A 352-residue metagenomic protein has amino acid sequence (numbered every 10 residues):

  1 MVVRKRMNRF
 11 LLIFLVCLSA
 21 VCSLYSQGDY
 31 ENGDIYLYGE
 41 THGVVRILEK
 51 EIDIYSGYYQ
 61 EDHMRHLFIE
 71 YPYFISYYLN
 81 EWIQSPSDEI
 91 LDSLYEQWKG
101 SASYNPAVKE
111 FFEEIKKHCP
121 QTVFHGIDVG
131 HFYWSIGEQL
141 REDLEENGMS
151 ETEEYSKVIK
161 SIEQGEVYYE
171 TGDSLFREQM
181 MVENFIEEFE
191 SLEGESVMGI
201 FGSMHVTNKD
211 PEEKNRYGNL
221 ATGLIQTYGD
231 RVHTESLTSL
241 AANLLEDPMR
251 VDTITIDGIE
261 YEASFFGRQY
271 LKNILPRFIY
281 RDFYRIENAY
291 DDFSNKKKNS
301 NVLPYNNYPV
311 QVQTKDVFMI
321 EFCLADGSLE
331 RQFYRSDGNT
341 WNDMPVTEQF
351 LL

Functional and structural regions predicted by a protein language model:
M1-M7: N-terminal secretory signal peptides that target proteins for export/translocation
L12-V21: Bacterial N-terminal signal peptides
L24-L352: Compositional signal for N-terminal targeting/processing segments
